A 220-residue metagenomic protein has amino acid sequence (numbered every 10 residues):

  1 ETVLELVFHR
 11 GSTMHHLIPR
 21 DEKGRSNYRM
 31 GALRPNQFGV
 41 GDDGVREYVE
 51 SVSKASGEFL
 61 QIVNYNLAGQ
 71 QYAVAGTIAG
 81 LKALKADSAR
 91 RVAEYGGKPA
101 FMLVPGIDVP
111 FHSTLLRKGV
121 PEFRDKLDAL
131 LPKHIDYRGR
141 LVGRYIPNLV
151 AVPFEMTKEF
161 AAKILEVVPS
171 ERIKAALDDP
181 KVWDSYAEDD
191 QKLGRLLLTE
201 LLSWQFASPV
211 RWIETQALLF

Functional and structural regions predicted by a protein language model:
T2-P180, D189-D190, W204: Alpha/beta catalytic cores of group-transfer enzymes, especially the acyltransferase/condensing modules of polyketide
Y186-D190, R211-W212: Surface "functional belts" at beta-alpha junctions
L196-L202: Short glycine/proline- and acidic residue-enriched helix-loop micro-motifs that form flexible lids or anion-recognition
F206-F220: A short, acidic, amphipathic alpha-helical segment used as a generic capping/interface helix at domain edges
